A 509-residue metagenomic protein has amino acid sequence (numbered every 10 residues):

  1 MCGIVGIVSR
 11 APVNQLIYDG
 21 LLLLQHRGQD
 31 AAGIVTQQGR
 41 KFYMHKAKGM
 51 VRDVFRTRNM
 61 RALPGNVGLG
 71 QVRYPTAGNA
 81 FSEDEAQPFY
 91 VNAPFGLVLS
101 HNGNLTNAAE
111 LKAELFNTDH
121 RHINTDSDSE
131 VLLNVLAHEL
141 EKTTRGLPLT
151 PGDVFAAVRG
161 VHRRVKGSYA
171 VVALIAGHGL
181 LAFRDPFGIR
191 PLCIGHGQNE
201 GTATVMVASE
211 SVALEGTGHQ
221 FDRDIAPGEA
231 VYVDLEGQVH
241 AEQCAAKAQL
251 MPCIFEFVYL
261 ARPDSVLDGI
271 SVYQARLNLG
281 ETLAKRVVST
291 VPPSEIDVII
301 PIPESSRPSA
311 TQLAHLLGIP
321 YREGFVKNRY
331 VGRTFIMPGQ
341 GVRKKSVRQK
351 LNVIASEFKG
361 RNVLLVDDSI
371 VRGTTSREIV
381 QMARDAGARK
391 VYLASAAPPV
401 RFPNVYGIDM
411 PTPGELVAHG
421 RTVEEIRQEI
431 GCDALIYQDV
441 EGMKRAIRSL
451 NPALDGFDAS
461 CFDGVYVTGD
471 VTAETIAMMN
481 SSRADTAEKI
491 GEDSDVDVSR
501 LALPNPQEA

Functional and structural regions predicted by a protein language model:
M1-P227, Y232-D297, I302, K390: Conserved short alpha-helical segments that host acidic/polar catalytic motifs at enzyme active sites
E130-V135, Y321-G332, E429-I447: A conserved beta-strand->alpha-helix junction
V135-G152, P303, T311-R333: Amphipathic alpha-helical
G160, V212-A213, T217-F221, G228-E229 (+5 more regions): Phosphate/diphosphate-binding loops
H162, G177-G179, R184, A203 (+3 more regions): PRPP-dependent phosphoribosyltransferase catalytic core
A203-E210, Q249-L250, T334-R348, L393 (+1 more regions): Flexible glycine/proline-rich, aromatic-decorated loop/lid segments
I299-I302, S306-L313, L317, Y321 (+2 more regions): Extended, hydrophobic alpha-helical segments in both membrane/secreted and soluble proteins
L316-V363, T374, R401-P411: Short, glycine/charge-rich flexible loops or terminal/linker lids adjacent to PRPP-binding catalytic cores
